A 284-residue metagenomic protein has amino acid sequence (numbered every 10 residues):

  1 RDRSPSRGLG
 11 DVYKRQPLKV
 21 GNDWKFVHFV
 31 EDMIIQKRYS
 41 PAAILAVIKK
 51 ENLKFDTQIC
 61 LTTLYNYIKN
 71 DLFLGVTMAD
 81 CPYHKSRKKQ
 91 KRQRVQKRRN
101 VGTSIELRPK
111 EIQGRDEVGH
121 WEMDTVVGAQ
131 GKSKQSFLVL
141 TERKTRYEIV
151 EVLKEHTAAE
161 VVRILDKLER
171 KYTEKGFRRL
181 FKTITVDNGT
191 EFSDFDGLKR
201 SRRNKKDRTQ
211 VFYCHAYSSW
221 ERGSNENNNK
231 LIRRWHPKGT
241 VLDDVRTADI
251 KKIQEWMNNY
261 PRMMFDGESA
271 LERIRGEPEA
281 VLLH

Functional and structural regions predicted by a protein language model:
D2-Y13: Single conserved hydrophobic/aromatic residue that forms the stacking wall/gate of nucleotide- or nucleobase-binding
V30, I44, L64, D124 (+6 more regions): Mobile genetic element proteins and their domesticated derivatives, centered on retroelements and DNA transposons
P41-K54: DNA-recognition alpha helix
D56-Q113: Basic, flexible linker segments flanking DNA-binding modules in nucleic acid-interacting mobile-element proteins
L107-E148: An active-site-proximal beta-strand-loop segment
A129, S133, V150-K175: Active-site beta-loop-alpha junctions of metal-dependent nucleic acid enzymes, especially the RNase H-like/DDE
V186-N188, S193-D196, R202, V211-R234 (+1 more regions): RNase H-like two-metal-ion nuclease catalytic core shared by retroviral integrases and related mobile-element nucleases
K238-H284: C-terminal domain-tail junction helix/linker
